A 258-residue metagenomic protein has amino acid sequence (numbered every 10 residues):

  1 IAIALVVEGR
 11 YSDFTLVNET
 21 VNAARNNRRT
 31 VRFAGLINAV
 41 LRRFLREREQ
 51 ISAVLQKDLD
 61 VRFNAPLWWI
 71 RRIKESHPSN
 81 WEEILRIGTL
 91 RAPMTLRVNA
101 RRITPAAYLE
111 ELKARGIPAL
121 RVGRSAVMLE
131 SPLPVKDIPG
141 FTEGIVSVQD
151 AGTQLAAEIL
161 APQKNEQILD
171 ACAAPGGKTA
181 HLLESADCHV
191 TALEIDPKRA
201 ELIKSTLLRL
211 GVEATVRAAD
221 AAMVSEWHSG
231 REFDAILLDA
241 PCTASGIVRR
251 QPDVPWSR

Functional and structural regions predicted by a protein language model:
I1-R258: S-adenosylmethionine
